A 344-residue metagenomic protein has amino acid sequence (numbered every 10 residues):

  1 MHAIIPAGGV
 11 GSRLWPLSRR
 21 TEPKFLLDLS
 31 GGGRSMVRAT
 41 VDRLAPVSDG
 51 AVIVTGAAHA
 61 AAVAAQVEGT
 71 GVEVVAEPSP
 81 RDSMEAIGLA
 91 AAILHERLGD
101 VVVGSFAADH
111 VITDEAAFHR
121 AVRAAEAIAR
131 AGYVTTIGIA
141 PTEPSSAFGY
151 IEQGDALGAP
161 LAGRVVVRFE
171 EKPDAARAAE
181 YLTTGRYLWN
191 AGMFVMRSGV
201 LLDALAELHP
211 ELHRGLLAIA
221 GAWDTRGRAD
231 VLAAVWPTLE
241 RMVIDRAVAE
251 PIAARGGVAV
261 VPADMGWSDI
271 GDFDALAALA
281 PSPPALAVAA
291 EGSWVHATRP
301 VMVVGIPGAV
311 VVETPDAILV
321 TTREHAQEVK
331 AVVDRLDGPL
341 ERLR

Functional and structural regions predicted by a protein language model:
M1, S48-D49, T70-G71, L98-V101 (+8 more regions): Short coil/turn connectors at secondary-structure junctions
M1-I5, R13-L17, F25, S30-A117 (+5 more regions): Conserved N-terminal catalytic core of the sugar/cofactor nucleotidyltransferase
A7-G9, G56-A57, P78, F106-A108 (+12 more regions): Fold-independent oxyanion-binding glycine-rich loops and adjacent beta-strand/coil segments at enzyme active sites
L26, V74, V134-T136, G257-V260: Conserved beta-strand scaffold positions in the cores of enzyme catalytic domains, especially in NTP/NDP-utilizing
V37, A90, D109, I151 (+3 more regions): Residue-level signal for inorganic ion chemistry
P80-E85, E143-S145, A175-R177, W267-S268: A short acidic, often aromatic-flanked loop/helix-cap motif at beta-alpha or helix-coil junctions that lines enzyme
E115-W236, G256, T322-R323: Conserved core of the sugar-phosphate nucleotidyltransferase
S198-R344: Left-handed beta-helix
